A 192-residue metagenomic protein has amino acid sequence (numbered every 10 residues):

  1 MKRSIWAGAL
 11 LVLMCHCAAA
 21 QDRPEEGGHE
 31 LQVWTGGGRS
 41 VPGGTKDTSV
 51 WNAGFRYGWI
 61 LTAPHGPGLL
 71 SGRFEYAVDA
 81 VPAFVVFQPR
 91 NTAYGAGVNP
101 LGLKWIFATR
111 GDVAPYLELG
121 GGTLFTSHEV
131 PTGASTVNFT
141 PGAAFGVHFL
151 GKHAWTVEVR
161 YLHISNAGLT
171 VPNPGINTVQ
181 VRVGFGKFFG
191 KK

Functional and structural regions predicted by a protein language model:
M1-E25, G190-K192: Cleavable N-terminal export/targeting peptides
A20-G28, T62-F74, A108-A114, K152-A154 (+1 more regions): Short loop/turn motifs that connect adjacent beta-strands in outer-membrane beta-barrel proteins
A20-T62, N173, T178-K192: Short glycine/proline- and aromatic-enriched beta-strand/turn motifs that initiate or cap beta-hairpins
G27-H29, D47-A53, T92-N99, V113 (+2 more regions): Residues that define the transmembrane beta-barrel architecture of outer-membrane proteins
H29-V33, G72-A80, P115-G121, F139 (+2 more regions): Transmembrane beta-strands of outer-membrane beta-barrel proteins
V33, G37, A53-W59, P82 (+4 more regions): Residues on the lipid-exposed face of transmembrane beta-strands in outer-membrane beta-barrel proteins
G38-G44, P64, V81-P89, T123-V130 (+1 more regions): Sequence/structural signature of outer-membrane beta-barrel proteins
A83-P115, L119: Helix-adjacent hinge/juxtasegments
